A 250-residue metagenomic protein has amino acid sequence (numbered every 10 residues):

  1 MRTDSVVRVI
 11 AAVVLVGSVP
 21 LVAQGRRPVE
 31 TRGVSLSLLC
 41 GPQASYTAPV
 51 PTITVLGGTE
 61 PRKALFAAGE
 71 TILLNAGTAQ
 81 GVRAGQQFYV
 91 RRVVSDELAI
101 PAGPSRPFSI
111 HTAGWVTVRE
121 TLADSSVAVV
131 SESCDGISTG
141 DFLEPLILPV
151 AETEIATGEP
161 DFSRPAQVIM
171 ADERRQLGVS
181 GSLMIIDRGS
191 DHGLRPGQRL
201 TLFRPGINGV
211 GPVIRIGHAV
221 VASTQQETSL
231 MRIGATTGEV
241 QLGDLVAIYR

Functional and structural regions predicted by a protein language model:
M1-I10: Bacterial N-terminal signal peptides that target proteins for export
A12-A23: Hydrophobic h-region of N-terminal signal peptides that target proteins for export in Gram-negative bacteria
L21-R250: Surface-exposed, polar/charged interaction patches used for macromolecular assembly or partner binding
